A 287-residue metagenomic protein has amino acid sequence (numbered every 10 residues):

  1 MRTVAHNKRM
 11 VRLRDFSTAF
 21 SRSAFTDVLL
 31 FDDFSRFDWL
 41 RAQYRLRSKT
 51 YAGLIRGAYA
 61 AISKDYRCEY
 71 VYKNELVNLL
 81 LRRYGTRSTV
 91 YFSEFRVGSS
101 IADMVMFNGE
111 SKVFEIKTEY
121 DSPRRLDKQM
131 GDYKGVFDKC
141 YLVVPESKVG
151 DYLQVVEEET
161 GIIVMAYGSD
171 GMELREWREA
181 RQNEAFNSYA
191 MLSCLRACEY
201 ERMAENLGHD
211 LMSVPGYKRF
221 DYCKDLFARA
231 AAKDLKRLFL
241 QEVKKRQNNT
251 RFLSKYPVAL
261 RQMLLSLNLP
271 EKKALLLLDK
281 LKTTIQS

Functional and structural regions predicted by a protein language model:
M1-Y66: Interdomain/boundary linker segments immediately adjacent to catalytic/signaling cores
Y70-N108: Active-site metal-binding core of divalent-cation-utilizing nuclease and nuclease-like domains
S93, E115, I163-V164: Structural signal for conserved beta-strand scaffold positions within catalytic alpha/beta enzyme cores
M104-M106, E110-Y120: Conserved catalytic cores of phosphodiester-cleaving nucleases, focusing on short active-site segments
N108-E110, A166-D170: Short acidic-glycine loop/turn motifs at beta-strand connectors
Y120-A166: Catalytic cores of nucleic-acid endonucleases
G171-K245: A conserved mid-domain beta-alpha-beta active-site/ligand-binding segment of alpha/beta enzyme cores
L226-S287: C-terminal, charge/polar-rich interaction regions
